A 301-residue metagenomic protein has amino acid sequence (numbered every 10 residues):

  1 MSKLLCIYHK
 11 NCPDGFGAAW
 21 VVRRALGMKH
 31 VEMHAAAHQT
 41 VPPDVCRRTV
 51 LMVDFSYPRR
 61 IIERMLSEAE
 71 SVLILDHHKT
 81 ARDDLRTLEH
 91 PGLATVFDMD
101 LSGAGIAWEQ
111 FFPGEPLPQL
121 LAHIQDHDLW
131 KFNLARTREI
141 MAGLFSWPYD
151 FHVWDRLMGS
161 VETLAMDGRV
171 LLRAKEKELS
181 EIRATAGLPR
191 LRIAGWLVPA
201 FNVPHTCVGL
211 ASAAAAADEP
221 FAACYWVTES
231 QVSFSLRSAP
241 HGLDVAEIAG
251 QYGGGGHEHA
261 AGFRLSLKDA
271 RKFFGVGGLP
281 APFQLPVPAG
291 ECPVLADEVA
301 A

Functional and structural regions predicted by a protein language model:
S2-R48: Anionic-ligand anchoring segments at beta-strand to alpha-helix junctions in alpha/beta enzyme folds, i.e., glycine
K3-L4, R48, E70, S180-A301: Gly/His-enriched, cation/cofactor- and phosphate-binding structural elements
C12, V22, D54, D76 (+4 more regions): Divalent metal-coordination and catalytic microenvironments
A37-Q39, F55-P58, H205-C207: Short beta->alpha connector loops
D44, R60-S67, A211-A214: A short acidic, amphipathic alpha-helical/loop segment
T49-R86: Active-site cofactor/cluster-binding pocket
K79, L85-Y149: Short alpha-helices
A122-H123, L129-G209: Glycine-rich, Lys/Arg-enriched anion-binding loops that position phosphate/diphosphate groups for phosphoryl
